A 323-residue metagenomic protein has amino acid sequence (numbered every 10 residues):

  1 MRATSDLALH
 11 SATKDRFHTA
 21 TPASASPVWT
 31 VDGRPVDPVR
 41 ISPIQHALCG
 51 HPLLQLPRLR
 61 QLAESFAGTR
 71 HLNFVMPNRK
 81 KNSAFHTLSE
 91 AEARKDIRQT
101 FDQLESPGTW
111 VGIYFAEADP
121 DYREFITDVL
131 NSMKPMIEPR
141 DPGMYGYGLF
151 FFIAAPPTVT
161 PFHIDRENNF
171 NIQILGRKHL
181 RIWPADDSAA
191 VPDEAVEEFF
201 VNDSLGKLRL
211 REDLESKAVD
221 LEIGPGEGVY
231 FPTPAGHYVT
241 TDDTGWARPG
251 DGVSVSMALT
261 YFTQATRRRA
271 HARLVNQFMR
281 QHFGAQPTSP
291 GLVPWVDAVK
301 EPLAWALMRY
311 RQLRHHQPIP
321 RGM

Functional and structural regions predicted by a protein language model:
M1-W110, Q317-M323: N-terminal auxiliary "cap/dimerization" subdomain that precedes the catalytic jelly-roll/cupin core of mononuclear
P27-T30, L62, T241-M323: Non-heme Fe(II)/2-oxoglutarate
G33-D37, F66-A67, F74-E197: Non-heme Fe(II) oxygenase catalytic core, chiefly the N-lobe of the double-stranded beta-helix
I41-P43, G112, F150-F152, F170 (+4 more regions): Conserved hydrophobic/aromatic beta-strand scaffold that supports enzyme active sites
C49, T158, R177, G236 (+1 more regions): Short, glycine-/Ser/Thr-/acidic-enriched flexible segments
H51, Y230, H237-V239, Q264-R267: Flexible loop/turn segments at secondary-structure boundaries
T160-H163, L180-I182, F231, H237-P249: Short beta-strand His + acidic residue motifs that chelate non-heme Fe in jelly-roll/DSBH and cupin folds
L175-Y230, A235: Double-stranded beta-helix
